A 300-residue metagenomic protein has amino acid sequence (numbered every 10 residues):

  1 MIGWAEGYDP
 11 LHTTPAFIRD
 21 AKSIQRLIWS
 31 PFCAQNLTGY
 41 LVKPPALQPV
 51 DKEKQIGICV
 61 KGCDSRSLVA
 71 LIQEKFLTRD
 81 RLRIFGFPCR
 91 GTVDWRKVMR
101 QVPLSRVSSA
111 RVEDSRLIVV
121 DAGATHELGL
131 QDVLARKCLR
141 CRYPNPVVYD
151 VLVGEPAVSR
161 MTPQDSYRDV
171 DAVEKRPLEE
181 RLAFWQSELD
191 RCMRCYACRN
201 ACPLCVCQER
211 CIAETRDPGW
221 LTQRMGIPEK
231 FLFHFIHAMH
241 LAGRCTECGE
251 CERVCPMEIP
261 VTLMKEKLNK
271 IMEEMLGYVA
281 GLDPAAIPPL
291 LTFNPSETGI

Functional and structural regions predicted by a protein language model:
M1-W185, P203: Iron-sulfur-associated redox domains of electron-transfer enzymes in respiratory and anaerobic energy metabolism
I58-K61, C192, V254: Active-site-adjacent beta-strand anchor residues
D64, C198, P260-V261: Helix N-cap / loop-to-helix initiation motif
R66, N200, R253: Short alpha-helical basic/polar micro-motif
I72-K75, C192, I271: Alpha-helix boundary/capping residues
A124, R194-N200, C205: Hydrophobic, aromatic-lined core segments that form the binding pocket/scaffold for planar heteroaromatic ligands
T162-D190, L204-I300: Ferredoxin-type iron-sulfur electron-transfer modules in oxidoreductases and energy-metabolism complexes
